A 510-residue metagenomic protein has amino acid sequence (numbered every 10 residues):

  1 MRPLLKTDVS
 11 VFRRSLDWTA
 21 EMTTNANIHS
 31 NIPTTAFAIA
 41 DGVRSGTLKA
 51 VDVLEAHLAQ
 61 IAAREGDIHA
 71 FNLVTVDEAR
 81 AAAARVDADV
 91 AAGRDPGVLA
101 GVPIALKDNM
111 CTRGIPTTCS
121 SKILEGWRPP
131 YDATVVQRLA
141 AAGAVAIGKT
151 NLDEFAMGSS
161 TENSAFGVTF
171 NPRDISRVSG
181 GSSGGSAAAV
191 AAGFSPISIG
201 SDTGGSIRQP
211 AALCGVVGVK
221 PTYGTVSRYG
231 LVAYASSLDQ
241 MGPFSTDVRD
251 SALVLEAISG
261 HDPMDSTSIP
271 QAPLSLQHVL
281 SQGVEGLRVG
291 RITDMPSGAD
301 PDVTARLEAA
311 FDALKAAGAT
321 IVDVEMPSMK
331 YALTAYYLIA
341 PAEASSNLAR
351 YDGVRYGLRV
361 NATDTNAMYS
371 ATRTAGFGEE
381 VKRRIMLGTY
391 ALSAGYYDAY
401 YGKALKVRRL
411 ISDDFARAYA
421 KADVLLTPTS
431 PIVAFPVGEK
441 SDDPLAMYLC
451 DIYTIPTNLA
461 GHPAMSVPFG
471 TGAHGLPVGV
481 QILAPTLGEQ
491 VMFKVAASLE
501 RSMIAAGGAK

Functional and structural regions predicted by a protein language model:
P3-R80, T293, A309, A316-G318 (+1 more regions): An N-terminal boundary/leader segment
R13, A63, A141, A192-S198 (+5 more regions): Structural helix-boundary/capping segments
I39-V43, A83-V86, S186, G388 (+1 more regions): Generic hydrophobic alpha-helical segments
G46, H57, G101, A141 (+7 more regions): Glycine-rich, small-residue loops and helix-cap segments that act as flexible hinges at active-site edges
G46, K107, D247: Short, conserved phosphate/pyrophosphate- and ester-handling motifs at nucleotide-, phospho-/glycolipid
D77-D87, G143-A144, D153: Long amphipathic alpha-helix in the N-terminal Rossmann-like dinucleotide-binding domain of NAD(P)-dependent
V86-V102, D250, L280-G290: Immediate post-signal peptide segment of exported/extracytoplasmic ligand-binding proteins
L99-M241, I292-D294, P341-A342, T427-L445: Short glycine/serine-rich loop/turn segments
